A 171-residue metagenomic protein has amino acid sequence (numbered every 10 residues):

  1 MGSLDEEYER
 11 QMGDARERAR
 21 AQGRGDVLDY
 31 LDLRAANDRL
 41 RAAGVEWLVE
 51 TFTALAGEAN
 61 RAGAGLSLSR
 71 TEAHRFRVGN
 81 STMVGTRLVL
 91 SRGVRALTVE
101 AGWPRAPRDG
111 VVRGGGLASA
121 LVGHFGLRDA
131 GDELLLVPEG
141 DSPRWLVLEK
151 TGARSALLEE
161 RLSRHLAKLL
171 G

Functional and structural regions predicted by a protein language model:
M1, D5-Y8, R34-R41, V45-L48 (+3 more regions): Intrinsic-disorder-associated interaction segments
M1-A35: N-terminal, Lys/Arg- and Ser/Thr-rich interaction peptides
Q11, L55, H165, L169: Residues that form generic nucleotide/phosphate-binding pockets
A21-A73: Contiguous, amphipathic alpha-helical segments that mediate oligomerization or scaffolding in large protein assemblies
G57-T98: Extended, charge-rich alpha-helical segments
S81-G171: Intrinsic disorder/low-complexity polar-acidic segments
